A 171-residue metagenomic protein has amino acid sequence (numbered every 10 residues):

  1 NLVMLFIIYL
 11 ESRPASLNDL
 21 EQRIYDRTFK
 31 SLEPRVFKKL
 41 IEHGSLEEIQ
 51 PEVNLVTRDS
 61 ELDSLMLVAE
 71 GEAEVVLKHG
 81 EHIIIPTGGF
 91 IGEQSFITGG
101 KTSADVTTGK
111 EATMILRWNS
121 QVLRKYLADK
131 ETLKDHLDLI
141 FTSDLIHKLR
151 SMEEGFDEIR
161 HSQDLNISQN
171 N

Functional and structural regions predicted by a protein language model:
N1-N18: Transmembrane alpha-helices and immediately adjacent membrane-cytoplasm interface residues in multi-pass integral
M4, V36, I83-F141: Cyclic-nucleotide recognition modules
E11-S12, K78, L116-R117: Short, flexible segments with low predicted structural confidence
D19-E21, Q121-H161: A small-molecule sensor/coupling module
Q22-K78, I83-Q94: Regulatory nucleotide-sensing modules
L46, E74, A112-T113, T132-L133 (+1 more regions): A general structural signal for well-ordered secondary-structure junctions
E158-N171: Signal-transducing coiled-coil/dimerization helices and immediately adjacent hinge/linker segments that couple sensory
